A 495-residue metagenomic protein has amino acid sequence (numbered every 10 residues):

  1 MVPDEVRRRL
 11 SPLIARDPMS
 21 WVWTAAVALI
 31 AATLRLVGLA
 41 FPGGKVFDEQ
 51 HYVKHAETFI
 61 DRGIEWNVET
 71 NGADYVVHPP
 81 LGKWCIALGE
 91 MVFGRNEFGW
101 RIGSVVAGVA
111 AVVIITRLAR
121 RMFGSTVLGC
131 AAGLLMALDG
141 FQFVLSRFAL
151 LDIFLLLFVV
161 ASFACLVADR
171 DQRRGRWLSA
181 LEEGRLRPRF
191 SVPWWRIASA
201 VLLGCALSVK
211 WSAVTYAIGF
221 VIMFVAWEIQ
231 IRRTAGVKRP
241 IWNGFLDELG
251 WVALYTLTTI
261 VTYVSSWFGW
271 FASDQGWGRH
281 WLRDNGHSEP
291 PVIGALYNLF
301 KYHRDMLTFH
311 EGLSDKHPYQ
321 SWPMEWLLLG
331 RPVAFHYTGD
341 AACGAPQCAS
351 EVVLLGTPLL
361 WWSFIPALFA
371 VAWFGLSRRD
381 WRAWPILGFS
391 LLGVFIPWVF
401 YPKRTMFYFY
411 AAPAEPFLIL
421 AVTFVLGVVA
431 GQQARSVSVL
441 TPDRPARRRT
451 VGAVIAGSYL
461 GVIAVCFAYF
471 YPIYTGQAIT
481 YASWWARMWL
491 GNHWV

Functional and structural regions predicted by a protein language model:
D4, P188-W195, L203, I222-I229 (+3 more regions): Transmembrane helical bundles and short interhelical boundary loops of multi-pass, membrane-embedded
R9, S162-W195, V225-R232: Membrane-interface transmembrane helices that cradle and orient dolichyl/undecaprenyl
R16-E49, L257-D274, G461-F470: Transmembrane signal-anchor helices characteristic of membrane glycosylation enzymes that use polyprenol
W21, A26-V27, I115-L138, L157 (+2 more regions): Transmembrane-helix signature of polytopic, membrane-embedded enzymes that assemble or transfer cell-envelope glycans
L34-G38, E49-W84, L88-M91: Extracytosolic helix-loop segments that constitute the early lumenal/periplasmic catalytic or substrate-binding loops
F41-R62, G244-L329, T480-L490: Aromatic-rich transmembrane-lumenal/periplasmic boundary elements in polytopic membrane proteins
V46, S104, F141-F154, V209-S212: Short acidic/glycine- and proline-prone juxtamembrane loop motifs at membrane-interface regions of multi-pass membrane
I102-F123, A161: Transmembrane-helix motifs of polytopic, lipid-linked glycan transferases
